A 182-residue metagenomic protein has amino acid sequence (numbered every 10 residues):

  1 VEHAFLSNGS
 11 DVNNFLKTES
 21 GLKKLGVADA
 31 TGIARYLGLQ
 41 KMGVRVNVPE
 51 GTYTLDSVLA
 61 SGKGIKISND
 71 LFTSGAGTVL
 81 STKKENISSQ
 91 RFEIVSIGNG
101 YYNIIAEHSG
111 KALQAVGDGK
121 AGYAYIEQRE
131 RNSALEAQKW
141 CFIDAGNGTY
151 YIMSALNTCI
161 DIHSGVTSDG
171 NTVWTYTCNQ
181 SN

Functional and structural regions predicted by a protein language model:
V1-V44: Active-site-adjacent mobile loop/cap segments within catalytic or ligand-binding domains
R45-N182: Lectin-like carbohydrate-binding module/patch detector with strong preference for beta-trefoil
